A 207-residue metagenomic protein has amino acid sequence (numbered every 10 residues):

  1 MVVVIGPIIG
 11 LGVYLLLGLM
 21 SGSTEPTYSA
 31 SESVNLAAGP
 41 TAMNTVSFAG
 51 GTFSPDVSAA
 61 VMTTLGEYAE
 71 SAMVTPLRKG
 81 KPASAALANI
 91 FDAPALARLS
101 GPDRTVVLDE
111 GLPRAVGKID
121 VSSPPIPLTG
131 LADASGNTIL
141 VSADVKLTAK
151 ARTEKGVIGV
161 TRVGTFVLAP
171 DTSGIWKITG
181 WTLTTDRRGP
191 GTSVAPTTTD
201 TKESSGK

Functional and structural regions predicted by a protein language model:
M1-V4: N-terminal export and membrane-targeting signals
G6, G10-G12, L17-T24, L131-G206: Exposed beta-sheet edge and beta->alpha loop/turn motif
I8, T27, T41, R114 (+2 more regions): Generic low-complexity segments that are intrinsically disordered, proline-rich and/or Lys/Arg-biased
L19-A38: Ser/Thr/Pro/Gly-rich low-complexity linker/stalk segments immediately outside membranes or between
Y28, V34, L65, L128-L131: Extended hydrophobic/Leu-rich segments
S31-N35, T41-S47, S193, T197-K207: Intrinsically disordered, low-complexity serine/threonine-rich repeat tracts
G39-D120: Core segments of small alpha/beta cavity-forming domains
D120-G136: Short amphipathic beta-strand and strand-loop transition segments with alternating hydrophobic
